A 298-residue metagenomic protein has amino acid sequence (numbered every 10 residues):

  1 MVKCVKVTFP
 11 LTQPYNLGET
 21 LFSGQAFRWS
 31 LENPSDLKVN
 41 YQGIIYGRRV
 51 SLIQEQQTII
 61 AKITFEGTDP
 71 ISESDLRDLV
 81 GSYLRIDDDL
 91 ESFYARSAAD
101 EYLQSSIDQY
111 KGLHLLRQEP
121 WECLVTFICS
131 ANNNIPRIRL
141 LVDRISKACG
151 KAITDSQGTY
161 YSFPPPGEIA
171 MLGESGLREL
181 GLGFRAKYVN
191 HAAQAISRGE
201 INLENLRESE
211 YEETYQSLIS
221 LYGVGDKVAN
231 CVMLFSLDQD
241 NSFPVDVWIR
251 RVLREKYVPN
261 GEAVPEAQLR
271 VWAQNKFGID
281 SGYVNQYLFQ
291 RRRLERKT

Functional and structural regions predicted by a protein language model:
M1-T298: HhH-family (HhH-GPD) DNA N-glycosylase catalytic core used in base-excision repair
